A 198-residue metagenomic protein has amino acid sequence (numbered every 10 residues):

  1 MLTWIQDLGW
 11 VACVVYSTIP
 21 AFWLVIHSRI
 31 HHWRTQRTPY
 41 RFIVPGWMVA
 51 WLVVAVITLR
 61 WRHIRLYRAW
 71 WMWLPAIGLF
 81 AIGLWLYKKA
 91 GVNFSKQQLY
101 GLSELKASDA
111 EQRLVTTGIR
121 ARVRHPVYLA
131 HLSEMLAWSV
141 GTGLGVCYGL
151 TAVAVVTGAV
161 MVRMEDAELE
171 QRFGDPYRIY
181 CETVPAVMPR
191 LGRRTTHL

Functional and structural regions predicted by a protein language model:
M1-T116, S133-L198: Membrane-anchoring alpha-helices and their flanking helix-loop junctions
T116-T117, A121-L129: Histidine-centered phosphotransfer motif of kinases
